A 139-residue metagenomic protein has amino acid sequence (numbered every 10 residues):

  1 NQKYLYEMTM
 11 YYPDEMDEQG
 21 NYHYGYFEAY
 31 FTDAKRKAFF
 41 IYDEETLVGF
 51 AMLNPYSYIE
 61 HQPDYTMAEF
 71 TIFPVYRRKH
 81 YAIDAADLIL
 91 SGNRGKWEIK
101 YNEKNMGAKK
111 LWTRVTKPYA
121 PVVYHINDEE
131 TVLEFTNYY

Functional and structural regions predicted by a protein language model:
N1-Y22: Short amphipathic alpha-helix that is part of the acyltransferase structural core
E15-A38: Active-site rim helix/loop that mediates acceptor-substrate recognition in acyltransferases
A38-F40, T46-P55, T66, T71: Conserved beta-strand in the GNAT
Y56-M67, R77: A conserved beta-turn-beta hairpin within the catalytic core of GNAT-like acetyltransferases that forms part
M67-R78, Y101-E103: A short, internal acetyl-CoA/4′-phosphopantetheine-binding micro-motif in the GNAT/acyltransferase core
I72, R78-S91, K110, R114: Conserved acetyl-CoA-binding loop-helix of GNAT-fold acetyltransferases
L90-K100: Short glycine-rich, basic-tinged beta-strand/loop micro-motifs
E98-T113, K117, H125-D128, Y138: Conserved beta-strand-loop-alpha-helix junction that forms the acyl-donor binding cleft
